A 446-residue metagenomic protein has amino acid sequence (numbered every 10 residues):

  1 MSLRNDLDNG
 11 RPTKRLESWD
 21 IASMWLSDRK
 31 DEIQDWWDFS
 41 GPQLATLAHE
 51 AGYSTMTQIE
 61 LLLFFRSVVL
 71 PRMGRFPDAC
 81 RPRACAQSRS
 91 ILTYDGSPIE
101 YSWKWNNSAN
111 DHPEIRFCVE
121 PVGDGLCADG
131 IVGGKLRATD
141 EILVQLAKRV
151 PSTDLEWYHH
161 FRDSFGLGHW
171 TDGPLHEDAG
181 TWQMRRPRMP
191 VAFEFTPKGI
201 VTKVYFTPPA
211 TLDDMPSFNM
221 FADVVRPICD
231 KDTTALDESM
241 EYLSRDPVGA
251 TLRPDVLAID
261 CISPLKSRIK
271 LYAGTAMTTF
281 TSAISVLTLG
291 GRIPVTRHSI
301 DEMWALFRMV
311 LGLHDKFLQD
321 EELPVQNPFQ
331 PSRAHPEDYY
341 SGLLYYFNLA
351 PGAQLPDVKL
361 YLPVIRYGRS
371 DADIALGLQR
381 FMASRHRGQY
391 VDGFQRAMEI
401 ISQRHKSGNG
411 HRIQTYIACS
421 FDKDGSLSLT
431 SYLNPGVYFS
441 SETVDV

Functional and structural regions predicted by a protein language model:
M1-N5, N9, V204-Y205, D213 (+2 more regions): Polar low-complexity intrinsically disordered regions
S2-C118: Long, solvent-exposed N-terminal ectodomains/accessory regions that are displayed to the extracellular/lumenal milieu
L7-D31, D35, F39, M56 (+14 more regions): Alpha-helix boundary/N-cap detector
H49, H112, H159-H160, H169 (+4 more regions): Histidine (H) residue identity feature
D78-I269, A273-T278: Fungal eukaryote-biased detector of long internal structured cores
D213-V446: Compact beta-rich and alpha/beta scaffold cores in large eukaryotic transport/transcription complexes and associated
